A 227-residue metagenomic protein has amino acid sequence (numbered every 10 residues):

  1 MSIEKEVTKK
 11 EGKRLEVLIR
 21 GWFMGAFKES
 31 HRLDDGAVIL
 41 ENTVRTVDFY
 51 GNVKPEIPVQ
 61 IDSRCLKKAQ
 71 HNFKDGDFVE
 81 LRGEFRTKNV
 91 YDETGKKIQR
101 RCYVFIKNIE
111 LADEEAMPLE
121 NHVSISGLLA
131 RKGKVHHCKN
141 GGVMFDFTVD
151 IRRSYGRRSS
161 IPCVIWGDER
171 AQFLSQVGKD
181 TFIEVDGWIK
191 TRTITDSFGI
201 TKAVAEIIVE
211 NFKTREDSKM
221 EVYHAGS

Functional and structural regions predicted by a protein language model:
S2-S227: Single-stranded nucleic acid-binding surfaces, predominantly the OB-fold ssDNA-binding core
